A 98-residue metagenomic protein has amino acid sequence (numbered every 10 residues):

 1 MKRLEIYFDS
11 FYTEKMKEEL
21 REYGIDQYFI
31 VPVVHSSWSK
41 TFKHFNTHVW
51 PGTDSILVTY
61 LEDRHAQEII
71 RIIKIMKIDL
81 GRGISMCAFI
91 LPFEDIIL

Functional and structural regions predicted by a protein language model:
M1-L98: Positively charged, small/polar-rich N-terminal and surface patches that mediate targeting and assembly and bind
